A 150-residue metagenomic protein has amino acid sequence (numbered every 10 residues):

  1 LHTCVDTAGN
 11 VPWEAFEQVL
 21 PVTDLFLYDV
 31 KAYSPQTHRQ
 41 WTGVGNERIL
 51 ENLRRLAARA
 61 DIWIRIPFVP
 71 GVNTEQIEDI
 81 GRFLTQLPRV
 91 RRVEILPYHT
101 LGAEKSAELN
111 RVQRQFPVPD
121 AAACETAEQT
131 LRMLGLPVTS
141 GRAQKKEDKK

Functional and structural regions predicted by a protein language model:
L1-E108: Conserved AdoMet/S-adenosylmethionine-binding subsite of the radical SAM
L20, L87, F116-V118, L136: Intrinsic-disorder/low-complexity coil detector
A58-W63, Q76, Q113-T126, Q144-K150: A broadly tuned preference for mixed-charge, low-complexity surface segments
E75, R82-P88, L96, E128-K150: C-terminal accessory regions of radical SAM enzymes
R82, R91, A107-Q129: A structural motif corresponding to the C-terminal lobe/cap of the Radical SAM core domain
